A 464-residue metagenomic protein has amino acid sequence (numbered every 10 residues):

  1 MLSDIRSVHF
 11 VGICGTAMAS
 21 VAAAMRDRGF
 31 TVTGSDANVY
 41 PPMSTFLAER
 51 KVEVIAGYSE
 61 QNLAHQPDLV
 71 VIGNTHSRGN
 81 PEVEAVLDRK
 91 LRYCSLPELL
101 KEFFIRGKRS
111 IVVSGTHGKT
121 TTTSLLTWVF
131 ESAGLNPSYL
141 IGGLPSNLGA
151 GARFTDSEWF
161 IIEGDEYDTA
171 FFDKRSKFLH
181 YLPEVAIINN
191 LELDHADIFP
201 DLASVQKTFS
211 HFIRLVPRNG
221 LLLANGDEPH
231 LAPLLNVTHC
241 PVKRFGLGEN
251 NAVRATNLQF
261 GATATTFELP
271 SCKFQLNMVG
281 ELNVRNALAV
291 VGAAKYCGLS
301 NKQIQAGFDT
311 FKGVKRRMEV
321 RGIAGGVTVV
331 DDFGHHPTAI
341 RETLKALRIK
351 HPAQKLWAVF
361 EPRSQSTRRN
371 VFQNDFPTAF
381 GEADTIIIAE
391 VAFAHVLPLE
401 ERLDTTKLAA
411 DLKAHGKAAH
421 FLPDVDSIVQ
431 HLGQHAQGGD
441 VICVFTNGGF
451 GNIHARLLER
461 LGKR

Functional and structural regions predicted by a protein language model:
M1-M43, L47-V54, Q66-V70, L91 (+4 more regions): ATP-dependent carboxylate-amine ligase
I5-F10, A24, L96-P145: Walker A (P-loop) phosphate-binding motif
P41-I55, N62-I72, H76-C94, K101-E102 (+6 more regions): Acidic, Mg2+-coordinating active-site environments of NTP-dependent enzymes
G73, V112-G115, L140-I141, I161-E163 (+3 more regions): Short beta-strand segments
N80-A85, F171-D173, A196-A203, T367-R369 (+2 more regions): Glycine/threonine-rich flexible loop motifs
F154-D156: Conserved motor-coupling elements within RecA-like helicase/translocase cores
W159-T169, V329-H335: Switch II (G3) loop of P-loop NTPases
D168-L182, T338-A346: Switch II of P-loop NTPase G domains
